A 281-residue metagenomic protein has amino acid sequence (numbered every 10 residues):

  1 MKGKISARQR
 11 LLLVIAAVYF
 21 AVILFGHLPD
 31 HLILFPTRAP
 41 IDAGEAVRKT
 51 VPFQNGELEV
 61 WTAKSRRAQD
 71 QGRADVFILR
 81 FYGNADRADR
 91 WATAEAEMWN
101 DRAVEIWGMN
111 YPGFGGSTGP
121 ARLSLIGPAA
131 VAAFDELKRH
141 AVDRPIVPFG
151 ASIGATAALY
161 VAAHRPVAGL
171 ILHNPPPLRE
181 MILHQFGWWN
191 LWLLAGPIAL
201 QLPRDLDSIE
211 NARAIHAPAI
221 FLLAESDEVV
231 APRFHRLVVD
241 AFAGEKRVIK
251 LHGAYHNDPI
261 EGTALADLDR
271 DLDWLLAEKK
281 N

Functional and structural regions predicted by a protein language model:
A7-P52, L58-W61, S65-R66: An N-terminal hydrophobic leader/cap segment in hydrolases
L58-E136, R144, T156: Membrane-embedded segments
A94, D207-S208, A217, A231-D240: Short alpha-helix in the alpha/beta-hydrolase fold that links the catalytic acid
F149-G154, A158: Gly/Ala-rich beta-loop-alpha elbow adjacent to hydrolase catalytic centers
Y160-N211, A217, I260-E261: Hydrolase active-site cap/lid region
A214-H216, I220-L223, D227: Short beta-strand/loop motif that positions the catalytic acidic residue of the alpha/beta-hydrolase fold
E225-V230, H256-D258: Acidic catalytic loop of the alpha/beta-hydrolase fold
R236-N281: C-terminal catalytic histidine-bearing segment of alpha/beta-hydrolase fold enzymes
